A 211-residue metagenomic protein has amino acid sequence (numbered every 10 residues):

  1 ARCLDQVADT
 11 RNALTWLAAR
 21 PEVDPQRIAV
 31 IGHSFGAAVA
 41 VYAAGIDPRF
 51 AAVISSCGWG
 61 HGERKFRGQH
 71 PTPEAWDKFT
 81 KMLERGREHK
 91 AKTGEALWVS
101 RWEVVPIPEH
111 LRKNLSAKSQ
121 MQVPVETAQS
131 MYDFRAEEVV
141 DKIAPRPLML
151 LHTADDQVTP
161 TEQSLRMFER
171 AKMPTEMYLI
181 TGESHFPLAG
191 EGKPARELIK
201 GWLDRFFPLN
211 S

Functional and structural regions predicted by a protein language model:
A1-P25, A195: Catalytic nucleophile-loop/oxyanion-hole region of alpha/beta-hydrolase and closely related hydrolase-like folds
E22-S34: Alpha/beta-hydrolase fold nucleophile elbow
H33, I54-E63: Active-site nucleophile loop of the alpha/beta-hydrolase fold
A37-P48, M167: Short glycine-enriched nucleophile-adjacent loop and the immediately C-terminal alpha-helix near the catalytic center
W59-M131, A136-E137: Accessory cap/linker subdomain of secreted extracellular hydrolases
I143-A144, M149-H152, D156: Short beta-strand/loop motif that positions the catalytic acidic residue of the alpha/beta-hydrolase fold
Q157-Q163: Conserved alpha/beta-hydrolase "acid-adjacent" motif
E183-R196: Catalytic histidine-centered segment of alpha/beta-hydrolase-like enzymes
